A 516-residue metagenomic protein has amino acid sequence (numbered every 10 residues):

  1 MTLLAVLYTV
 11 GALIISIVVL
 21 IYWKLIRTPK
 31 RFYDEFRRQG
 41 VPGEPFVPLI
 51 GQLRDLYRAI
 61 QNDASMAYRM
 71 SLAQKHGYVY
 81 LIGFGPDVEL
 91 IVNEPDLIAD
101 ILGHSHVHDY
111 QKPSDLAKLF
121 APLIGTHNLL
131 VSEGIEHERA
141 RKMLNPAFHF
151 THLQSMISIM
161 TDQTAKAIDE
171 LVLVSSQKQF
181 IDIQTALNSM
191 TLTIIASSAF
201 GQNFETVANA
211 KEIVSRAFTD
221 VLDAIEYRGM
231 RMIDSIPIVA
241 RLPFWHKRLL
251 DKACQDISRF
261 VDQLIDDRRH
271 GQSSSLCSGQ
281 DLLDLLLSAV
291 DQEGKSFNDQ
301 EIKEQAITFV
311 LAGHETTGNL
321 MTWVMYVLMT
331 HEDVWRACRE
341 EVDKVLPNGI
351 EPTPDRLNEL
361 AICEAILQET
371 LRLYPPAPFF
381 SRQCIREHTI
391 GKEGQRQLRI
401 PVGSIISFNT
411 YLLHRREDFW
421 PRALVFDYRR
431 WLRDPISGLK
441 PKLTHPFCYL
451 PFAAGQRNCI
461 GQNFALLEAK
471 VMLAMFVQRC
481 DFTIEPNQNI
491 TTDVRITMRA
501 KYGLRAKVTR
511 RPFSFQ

Functional and structural regions predicted by a protein language model:
T2-L20, G83-L90, T151-D162, V172-S197 (+9 more regions): Cytochrome P450
T2-T126, E133-R139, S158-E170, R248 (+3 more regions): N-terminal membrane-proximal hinge/A-helix region immediately C-terminal to the signal-anchor transmembrane segment
L53-G77, R259, Q263, P352-G394 (+2 more regions): Conserved cytochrome P450 K-helix E-x-x-R motif and the immediately C-terminal K′/meander segment
R54-L56, Q61, Y68, H149 (+6 more regions): Conserved cytochrome P450 catalytic core segment spanning the I/J/K helices
G125-N128, P146, I307, A312 (+3 more regions): Cytochrome P450 heme-thiolate "Cys pocket" and heme-binding signature region
T191, I195, A199-F200, A253-D262 (+6 more regions): Central I-helix of cytochrome P450 enzymes
M329-W335, Q462-R499: Cytochrome P450 heme-binding "Cys pocket" and the immediately downstream C-terminal segment
F408-L439: Conserved cytochrome P450 K-helix/beta-meander segment immediately N-terminal to the heme-binding cysteine loop
